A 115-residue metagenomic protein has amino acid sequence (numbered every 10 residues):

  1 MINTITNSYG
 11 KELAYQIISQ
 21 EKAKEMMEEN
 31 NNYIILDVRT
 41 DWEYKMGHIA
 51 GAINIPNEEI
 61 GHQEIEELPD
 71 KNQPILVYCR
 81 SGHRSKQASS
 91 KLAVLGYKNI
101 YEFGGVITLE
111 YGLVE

Functional and structural regions predicted by a protein language model:
M1-Y33, D41-P74, R80-E115: Rhodanese-like catalytic fold shared by cysteine-dependent sulfurtransferases and DSP/PTP-type phosphatases
